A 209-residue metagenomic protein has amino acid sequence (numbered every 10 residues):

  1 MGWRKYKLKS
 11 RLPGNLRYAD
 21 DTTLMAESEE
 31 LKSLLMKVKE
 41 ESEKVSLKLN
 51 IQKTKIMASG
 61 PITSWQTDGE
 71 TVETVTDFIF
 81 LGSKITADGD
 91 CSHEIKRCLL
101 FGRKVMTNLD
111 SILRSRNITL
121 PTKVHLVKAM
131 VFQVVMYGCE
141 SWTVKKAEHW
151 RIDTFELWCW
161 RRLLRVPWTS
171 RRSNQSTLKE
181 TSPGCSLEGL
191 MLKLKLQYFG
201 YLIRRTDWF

Functional and structural regions predicted by a protein language model:
M1-F209: Short linear motifs embedded in intrinsically disordered, charge-biased segments
